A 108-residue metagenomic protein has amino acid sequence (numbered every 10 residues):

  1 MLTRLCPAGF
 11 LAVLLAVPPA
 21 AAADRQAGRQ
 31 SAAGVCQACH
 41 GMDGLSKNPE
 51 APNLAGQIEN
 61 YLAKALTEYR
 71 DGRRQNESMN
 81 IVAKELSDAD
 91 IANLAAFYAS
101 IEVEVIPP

Functional and structural regions predicted by a protein language model:
M1-L5: Positively charged n-region of N-terminal signal peptides that target proteins for export
C6-V17: Bacterial N-terminal signal peptides
V17-A23: Bacterial Sec-dependent signal peptides at the C-terminal "C-region" and cleavage site
A22, M42, V82, F97-A99: Residue-level hotspots at or immediately adjacent to binding/recognition sites across diverse folds
A23-D43, A55-Q57, I106-P108: Sequence/structural segment immediately N-terminal to covalent heme-attachment motifs in c-type and related
R29, G41-D71, N80-E85: Gly/Gly-Pro-rich "capping" loops immediately C-terminal to redox-active cysteine motifs in periplasmic/lumenal
A32, Y69, F97-Y98: Conserved hydrophobic/aromatic "anchor" residues that stabilize well-ordered secondary structure elements
N60, R74, K84-P108: C-terminal capping alpha-helices of c-type cytochrome domains
